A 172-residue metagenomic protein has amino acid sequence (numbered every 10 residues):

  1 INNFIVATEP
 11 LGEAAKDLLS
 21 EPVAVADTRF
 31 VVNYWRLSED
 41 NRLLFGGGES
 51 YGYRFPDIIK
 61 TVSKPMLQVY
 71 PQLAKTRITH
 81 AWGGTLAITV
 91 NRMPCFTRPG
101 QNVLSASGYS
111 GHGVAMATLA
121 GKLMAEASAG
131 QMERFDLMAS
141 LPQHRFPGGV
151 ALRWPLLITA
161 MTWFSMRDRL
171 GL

Functional and structural regions predicted by a protein language model:
I1-E13, D17-Q101: Active-site substrate-recognition segment that forms the wall of the catalytic cavity or substrate channel
G100-S105, S110-L172: C-terminal lid/capping helical subdomain adjacent to the catalytic/cofactor pocket in oxidative enzymes
